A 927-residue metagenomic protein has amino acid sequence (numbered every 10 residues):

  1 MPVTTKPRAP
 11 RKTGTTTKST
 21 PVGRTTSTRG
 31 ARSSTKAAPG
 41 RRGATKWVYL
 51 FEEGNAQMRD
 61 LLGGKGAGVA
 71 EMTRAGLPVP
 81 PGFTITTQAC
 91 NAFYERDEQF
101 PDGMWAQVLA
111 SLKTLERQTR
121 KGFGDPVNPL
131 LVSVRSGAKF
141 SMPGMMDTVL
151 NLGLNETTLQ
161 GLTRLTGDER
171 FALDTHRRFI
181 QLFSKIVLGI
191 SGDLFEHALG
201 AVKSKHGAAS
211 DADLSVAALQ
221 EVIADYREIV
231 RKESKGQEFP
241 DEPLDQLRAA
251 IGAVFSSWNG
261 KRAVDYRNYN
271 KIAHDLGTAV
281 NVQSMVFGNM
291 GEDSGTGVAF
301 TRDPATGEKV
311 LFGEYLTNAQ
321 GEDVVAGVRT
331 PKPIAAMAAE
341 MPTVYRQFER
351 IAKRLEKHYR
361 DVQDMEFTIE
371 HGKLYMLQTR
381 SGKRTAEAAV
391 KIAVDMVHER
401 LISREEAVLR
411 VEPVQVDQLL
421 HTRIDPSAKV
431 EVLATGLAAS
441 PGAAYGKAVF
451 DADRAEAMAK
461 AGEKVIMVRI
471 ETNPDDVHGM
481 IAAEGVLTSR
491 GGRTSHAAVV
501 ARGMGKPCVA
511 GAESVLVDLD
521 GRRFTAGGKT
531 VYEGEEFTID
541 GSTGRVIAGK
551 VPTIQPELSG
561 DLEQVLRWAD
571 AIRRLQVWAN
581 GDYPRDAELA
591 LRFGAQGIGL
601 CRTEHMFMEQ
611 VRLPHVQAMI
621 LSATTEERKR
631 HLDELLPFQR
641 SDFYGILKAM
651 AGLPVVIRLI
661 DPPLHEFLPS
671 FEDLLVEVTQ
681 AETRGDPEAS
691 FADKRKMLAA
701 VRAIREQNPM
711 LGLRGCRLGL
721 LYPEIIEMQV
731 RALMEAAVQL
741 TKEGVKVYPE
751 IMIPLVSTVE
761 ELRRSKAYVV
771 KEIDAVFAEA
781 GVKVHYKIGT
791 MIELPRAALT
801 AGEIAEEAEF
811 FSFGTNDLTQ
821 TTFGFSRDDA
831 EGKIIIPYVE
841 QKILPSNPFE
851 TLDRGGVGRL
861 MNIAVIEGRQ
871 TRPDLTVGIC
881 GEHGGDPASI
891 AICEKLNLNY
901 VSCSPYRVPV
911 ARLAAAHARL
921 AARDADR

Functional and structural regions predicted by a protein language model:
P2-E431, E463-I466, N473-H478, E484 (+10 more regions): Nucleotide/phosphate-binding sheet-loop regions of phosphoryl- and nucleotidyl-transfer enzymes
F83, S489-G491, A510-E513, C601 (+2 more regions): Short beta->alpha connector loops at strand-helix junctions that form conserved, small/polar/Pro-enriched
Q107, S514-I547, P552: S4-like RNA-binding module at protein N-termini
R135-S136, L558, W568-R927: Conserved alpha/beta-domain cores
T301, E456-M458, V477, G527-T530: Short, surface-exposed secondary-structure edge patches
L401-A482, R545-V551, L562, L566-A571 (+1 more regions): Protease-associated
E484-R490, C508, G878: A short, small-residue-rich loop immediately preceding and capping a beta-strand
M504-K506: Residues forming the flavin
